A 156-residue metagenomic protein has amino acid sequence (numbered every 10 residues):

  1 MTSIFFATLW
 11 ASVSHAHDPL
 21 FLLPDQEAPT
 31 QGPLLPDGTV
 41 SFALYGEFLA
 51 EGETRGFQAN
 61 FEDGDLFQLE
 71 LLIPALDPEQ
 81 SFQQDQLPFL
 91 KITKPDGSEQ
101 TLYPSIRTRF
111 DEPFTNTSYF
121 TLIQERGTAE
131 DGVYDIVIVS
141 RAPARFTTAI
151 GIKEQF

Functional and structural regions predicted by a protein language model:
M1-T8: Bacterial N-terminal signal peptides
S14-R55, Y103-S105, Q155-F156: Non-catalytic extracellular/lumenal accessory regions of secreted precursors
H17-Q31, F57, D85-G97, Q124-F156: C-terminal edge strands of extracellular/lumenal beta-sandwich accessory domains
P19-L22, L71-P113: Contiguous segments within soluble domain cores/interaction surfaces
E51-E53, Q84-Q86, F120-T121: Residues that act as N-cap/strand-start positions at coil-to-secondary-structure junctions
G56-S81, V133-R141: Hydrophobic beta-strand segments within beta-rich accessory/binding domains
D111-A129: Beta-sandwich interaction modules
